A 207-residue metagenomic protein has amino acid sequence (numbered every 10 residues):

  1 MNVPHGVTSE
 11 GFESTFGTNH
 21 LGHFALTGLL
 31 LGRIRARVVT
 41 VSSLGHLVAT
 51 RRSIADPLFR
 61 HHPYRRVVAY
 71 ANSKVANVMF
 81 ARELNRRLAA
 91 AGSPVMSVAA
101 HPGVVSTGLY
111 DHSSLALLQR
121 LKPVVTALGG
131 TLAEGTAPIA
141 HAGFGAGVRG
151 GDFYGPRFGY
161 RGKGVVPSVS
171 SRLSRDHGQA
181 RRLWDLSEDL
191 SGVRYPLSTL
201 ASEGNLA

Functional and structural regions predicted by a protein language model:
M1-D111, L190-S202: Rossmann-fold NAD(P)H-dependent dehydrogenase/reductase core
E10-E13, V169-L173: Short glycine-enriched, charge-decorated loop/helix-capping segments at active-site entrances that position
V48, T107, F158-K163, N205: Generic structural signal for helix capping and beta-alpha/helix-loop junctions
R51-P57, H112-A116, Y154-V166: Short, flexible, mixed-charge acidic loops at enzyme active sites
H62-Y70, L121-G130, R172-L173: A short acidic, glycine-rich active-site loop that binds or catalyzes chemistry on phosphate/adenosine moieties
S73, P123-S168, H177-R181, D185 (+1 more regions): C-terminal helical subdomain
S106-P123: A glycine/serine/threonine-rich, flexible loop-to-helix segment that serves as the NAD(P) cofactor-binding "lid"
D176, A180-A207: Amphipathic terminal alpha-helices
